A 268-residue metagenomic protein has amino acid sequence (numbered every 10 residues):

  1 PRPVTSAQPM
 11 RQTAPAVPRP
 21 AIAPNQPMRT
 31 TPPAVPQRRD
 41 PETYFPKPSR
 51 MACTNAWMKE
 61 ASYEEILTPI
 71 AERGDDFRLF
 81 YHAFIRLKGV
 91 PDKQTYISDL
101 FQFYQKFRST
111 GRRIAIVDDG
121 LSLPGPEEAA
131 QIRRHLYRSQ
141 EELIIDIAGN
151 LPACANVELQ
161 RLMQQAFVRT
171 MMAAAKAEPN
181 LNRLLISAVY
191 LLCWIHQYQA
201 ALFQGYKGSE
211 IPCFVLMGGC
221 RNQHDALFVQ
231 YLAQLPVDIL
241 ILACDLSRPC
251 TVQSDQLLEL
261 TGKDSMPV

Functional and structural regions predicted by a protein language model:
P1-V268: Catalytic-core helical/loop segments in enzymes performing group transfer/polymerization on anionic/lipid-linked
